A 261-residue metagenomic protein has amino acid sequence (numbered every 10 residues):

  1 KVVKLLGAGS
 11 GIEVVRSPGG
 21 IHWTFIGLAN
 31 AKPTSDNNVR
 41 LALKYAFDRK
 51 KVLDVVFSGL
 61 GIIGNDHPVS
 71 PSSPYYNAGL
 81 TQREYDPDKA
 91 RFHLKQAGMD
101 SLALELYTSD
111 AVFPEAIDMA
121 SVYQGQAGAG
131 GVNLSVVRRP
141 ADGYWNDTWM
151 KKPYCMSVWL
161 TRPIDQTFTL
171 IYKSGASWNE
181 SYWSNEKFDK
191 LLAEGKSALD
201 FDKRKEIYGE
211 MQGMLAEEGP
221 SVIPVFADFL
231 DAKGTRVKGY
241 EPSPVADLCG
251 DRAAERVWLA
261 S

Functional and structural regions predicted by a protein language model:
K4, A8, N37, L41 (+10 more regions): Solvent-exposed, polar/charged alpha-helical surfaces in well-ordered, non-transmembrane soluble domains, broadly
L5-P18, G27-N37, S70-K89, N146-K151 (+2 more regions): Short, solvent-exposed loop/beta-turn-alpha elements that line the ligand-binding surface or hinge of extracytoplasmic
A8, V15-R16, A31-S73, E115 (+2 more regions): Periplasmic-binding protein-like
S10, M119, G125-G175, I207-Y208: Periplasmic binding protein-like
R16, L106-D110, N133-P140: Short beta-strand-to-loop elements that line the ligand-binding cleft of bilobed periplasmic-binding protein-like
P18-K32, T108-D110, P114-I117: Well-structured core secondary-structure elements of compact alpha/beta domains
D54, Q96-F113, S157-V158, L199-T235: Bilobed periplasmic-binding protein-like "clamshell/Venus-flytrap" ligand-binding domains
I63-Q96, A111-D118: Structural transition elements
